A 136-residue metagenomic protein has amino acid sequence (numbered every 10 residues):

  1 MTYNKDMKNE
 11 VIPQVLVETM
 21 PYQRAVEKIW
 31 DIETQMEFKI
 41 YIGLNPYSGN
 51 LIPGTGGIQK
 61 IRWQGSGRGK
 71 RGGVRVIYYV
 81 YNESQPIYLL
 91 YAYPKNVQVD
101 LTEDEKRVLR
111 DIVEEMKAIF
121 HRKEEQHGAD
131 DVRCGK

Functional and structural regions predicted by a protein language model:
M1, M7, K39-Y41: Polybasic/polar functional segments that serve as interface/processing modules
Y3-K5, N9, V80-K136: Enriched for short, Lys/Arg-rich terminal
K5, V15, Q23, R62 (+2 more regions): Localized chelating/binding microdomains that coordinate divalent metal ions or stabilize phosphate-bearing
I12: A conserved catalytic-core signature of glycosyltransferases
V15-K60: N-terminal first-folded block
E18, T34, F38, G57 (+3 more regions): Amphipathic alpha-helical interface surfaces
M36-E37, Y41, P53, V76 (+3 more regions): Residue-level detector of alpha-helical recognition elements and their boundaries
S48-A92, V97: Basic/aromatic recognition patch in beta-strand/loop cores that engages polyanionic ligands
